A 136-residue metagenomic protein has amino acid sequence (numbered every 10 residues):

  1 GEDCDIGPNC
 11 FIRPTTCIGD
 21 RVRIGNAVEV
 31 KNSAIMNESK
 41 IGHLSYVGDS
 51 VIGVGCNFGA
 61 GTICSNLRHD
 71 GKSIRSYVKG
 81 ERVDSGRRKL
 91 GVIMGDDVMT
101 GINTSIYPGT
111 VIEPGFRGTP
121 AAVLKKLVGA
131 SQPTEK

Functional and structural regions predicted by a protein language model:
G1-E135: Structural signal for interior beta-strand "rungs" in well-ordered beta-sheet cores of soluble enzyme domains
